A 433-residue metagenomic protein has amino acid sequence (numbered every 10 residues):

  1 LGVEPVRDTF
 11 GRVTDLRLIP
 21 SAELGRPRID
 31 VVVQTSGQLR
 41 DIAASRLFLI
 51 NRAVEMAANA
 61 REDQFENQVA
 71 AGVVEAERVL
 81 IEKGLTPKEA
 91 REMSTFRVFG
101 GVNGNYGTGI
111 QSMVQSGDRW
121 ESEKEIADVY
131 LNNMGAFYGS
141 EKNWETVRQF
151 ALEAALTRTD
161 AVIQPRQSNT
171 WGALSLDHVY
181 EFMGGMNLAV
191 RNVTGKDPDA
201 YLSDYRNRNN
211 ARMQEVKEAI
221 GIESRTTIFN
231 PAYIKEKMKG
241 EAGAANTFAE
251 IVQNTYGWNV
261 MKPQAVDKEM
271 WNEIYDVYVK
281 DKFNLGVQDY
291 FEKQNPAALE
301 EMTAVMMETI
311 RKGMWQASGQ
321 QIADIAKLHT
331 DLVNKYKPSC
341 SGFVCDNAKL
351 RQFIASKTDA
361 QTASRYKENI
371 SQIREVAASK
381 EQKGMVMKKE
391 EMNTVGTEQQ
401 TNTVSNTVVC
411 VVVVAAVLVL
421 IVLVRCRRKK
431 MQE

Functional and structural regions predicted by a protein language model:
L1-E433: Ligand/cofactor-recognition surfaces for anionic moieties
